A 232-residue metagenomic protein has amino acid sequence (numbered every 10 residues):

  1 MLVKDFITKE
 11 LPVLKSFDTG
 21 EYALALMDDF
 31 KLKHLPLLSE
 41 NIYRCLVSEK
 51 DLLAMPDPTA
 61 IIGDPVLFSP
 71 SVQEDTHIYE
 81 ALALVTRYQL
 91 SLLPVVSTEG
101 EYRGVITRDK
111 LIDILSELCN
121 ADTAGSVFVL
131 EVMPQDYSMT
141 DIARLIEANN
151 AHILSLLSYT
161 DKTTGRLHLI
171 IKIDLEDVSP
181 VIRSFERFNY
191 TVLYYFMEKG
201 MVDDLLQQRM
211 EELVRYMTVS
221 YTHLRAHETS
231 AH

Functional and structural regions predicted by a protein language model:
M1-L26, L37-S39, Y43-S48, L53-L90 (+5 more regions): Bateman/CBS regulatory modules and CBS-like beta-alpha motifs in cytosolic regions of diverse proteins
Q135, I173-V178: Helix N-cap motif at beta-to-alpha junctions
Q135-H152: Short amphipathic alpha-helix segments
I142, I146, V181-N189: Short amphipathic alpha-helices in soluble, non-transmembrane regions that often serve as interface/regulatory elements
L154-L156, R187-V202: Conserved short beta-strand edge segments in small beta-sheet-based binding/regulatory domains
L157-L175: Non-DNA-binding regulatory cores of transcription-related proteins, predominantly C-terminal effector-binding
T160-R166, Y195-L213: Short proline/glycine- and acidic-rich turn/helix-capping motifs at secondary-structure junctions
T222-T229: Conserved small/polar residues in nucleotide/adenosyl-binding loops
